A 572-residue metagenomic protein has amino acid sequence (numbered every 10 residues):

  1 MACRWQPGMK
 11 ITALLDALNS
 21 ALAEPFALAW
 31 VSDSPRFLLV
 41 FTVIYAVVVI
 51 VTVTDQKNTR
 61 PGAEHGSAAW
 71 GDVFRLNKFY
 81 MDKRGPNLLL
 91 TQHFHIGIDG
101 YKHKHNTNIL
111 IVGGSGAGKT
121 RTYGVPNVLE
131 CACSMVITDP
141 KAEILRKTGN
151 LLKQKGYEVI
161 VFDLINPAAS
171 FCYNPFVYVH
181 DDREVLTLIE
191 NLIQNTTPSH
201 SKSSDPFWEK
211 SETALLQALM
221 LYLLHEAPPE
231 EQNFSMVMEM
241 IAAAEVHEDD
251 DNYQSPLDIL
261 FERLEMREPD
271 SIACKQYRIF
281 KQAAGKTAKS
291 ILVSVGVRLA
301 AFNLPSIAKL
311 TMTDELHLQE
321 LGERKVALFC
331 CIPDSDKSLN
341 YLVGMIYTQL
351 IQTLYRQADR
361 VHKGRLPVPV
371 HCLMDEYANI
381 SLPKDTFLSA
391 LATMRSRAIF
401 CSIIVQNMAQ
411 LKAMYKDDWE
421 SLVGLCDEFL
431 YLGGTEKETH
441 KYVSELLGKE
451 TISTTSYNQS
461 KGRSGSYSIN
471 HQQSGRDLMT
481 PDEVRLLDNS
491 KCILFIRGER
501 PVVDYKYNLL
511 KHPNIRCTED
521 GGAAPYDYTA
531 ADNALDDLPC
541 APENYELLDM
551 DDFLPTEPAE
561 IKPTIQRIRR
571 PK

Functional and structural regions predicted by a protein language model:
M1-A117, R121-G124, K449, S460 (+3 more regions): Basic- and hydrophobic-enriched, low-structure N-terminal and domain-boundary segments that flank ATP-binding catalytic
L15-N19, L89-T91, V405, M479 (+3 more regions): Compositionally biased amphipathic helical and low-complexity segments enriched in hydrophobic
A17-A23, F41-I44, I50-N87, D182-L192 (+4 more regions): Short alpha-helical interface patches
A29, I44, K78-F79, P86-N87 (+11 more regions): Intrinsically disordered, low-complexity N-terminal regions enriched in serine/proline/glycine with scattered basic
E64, H105-I399, M414, G424 (+4 more regions): P-loop NTPase motor domains
A69-L76, P86, T91-Y101, R121-T122 (+7 more regions): A broad, low-specificity signal for short, low-complexity segments enriched in glycine/proline and polar/charged
L391-I493: Conserved ATP-driven motor cores of ASCE-family P-loop NTPases powering translocation/secretion/packaging/pilus
